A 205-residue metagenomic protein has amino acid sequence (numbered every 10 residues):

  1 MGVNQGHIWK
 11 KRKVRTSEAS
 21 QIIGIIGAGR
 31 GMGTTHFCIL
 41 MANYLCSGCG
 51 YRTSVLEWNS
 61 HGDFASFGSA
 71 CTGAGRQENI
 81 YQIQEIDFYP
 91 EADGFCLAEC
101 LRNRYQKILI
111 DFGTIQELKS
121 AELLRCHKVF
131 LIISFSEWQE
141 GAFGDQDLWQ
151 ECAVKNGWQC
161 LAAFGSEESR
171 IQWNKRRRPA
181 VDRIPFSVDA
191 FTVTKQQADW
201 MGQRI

Functional and structural regions predicted by a protein language model:
M1-V3, S169: Small beta-barrel nucleic-acid-binding modules, principally OB-folds
V3-S17: Pre-Walker A adenine-sensing motif
K13-R15, D189-I205: NTP-binding/hydrolysis catalytic cores, primarily Walker-type P-loop NTPases
S17-M32, Y51-L109, G113-L118, L124-R125 (+1 more regions): P-loop/Walker-type NTP enzyme "switch/lid" segment
G31-T34, W138-Q139: Alpha-helix N-cap/loop-to-helix initiation residues
F37: Hydrophobic positions on the alpha1 helix immediately C-terminal to the Walker A/P-loop
A42, C46-S47, L123: Gly/Ala-rich phosphate-binding loop of Rossmann-like dinucleotide-binding domains, activating on the conserved
R102-K195: Conserved catalytic-core segment of NTP-binding enzymes
